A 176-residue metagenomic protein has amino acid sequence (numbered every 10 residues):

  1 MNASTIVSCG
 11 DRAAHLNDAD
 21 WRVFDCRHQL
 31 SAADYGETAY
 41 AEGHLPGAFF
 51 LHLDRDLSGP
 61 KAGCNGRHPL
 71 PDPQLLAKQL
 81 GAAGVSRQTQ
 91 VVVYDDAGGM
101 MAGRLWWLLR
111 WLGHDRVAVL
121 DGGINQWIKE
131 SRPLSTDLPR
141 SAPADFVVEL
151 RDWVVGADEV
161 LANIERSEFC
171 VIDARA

Functional and structural regions predicted by a protein language model:
M1-A176: Cytosolic catalytic domains that perform sulfur/thiol-centered chemistry
